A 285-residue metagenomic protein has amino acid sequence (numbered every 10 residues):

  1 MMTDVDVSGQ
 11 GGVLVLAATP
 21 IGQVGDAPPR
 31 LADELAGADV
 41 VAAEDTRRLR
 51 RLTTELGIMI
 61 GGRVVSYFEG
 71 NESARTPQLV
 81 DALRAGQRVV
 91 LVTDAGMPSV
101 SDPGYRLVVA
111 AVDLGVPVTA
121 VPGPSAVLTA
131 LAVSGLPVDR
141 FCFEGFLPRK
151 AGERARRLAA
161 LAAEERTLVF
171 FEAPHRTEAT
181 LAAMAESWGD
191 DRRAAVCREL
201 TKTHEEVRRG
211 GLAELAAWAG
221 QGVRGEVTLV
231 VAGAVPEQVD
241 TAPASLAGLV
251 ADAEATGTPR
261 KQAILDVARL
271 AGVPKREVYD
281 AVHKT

Functional and structural regions predicted by a protein language model:
M1-E69: Glycine-rich, flexible N-terminal cofactor/catalytic loop recognition
M2-G11, Q87-R88, T167, P174-T285: A contiguous loop/helix-start segment that scaffolds small-molecule binding in enzyme catalytic cores
L35-V41, G115-T119, T167-L168: Short active-site oxyanion
A43, A120-G123, F170, V196: General beta-strand structural signal in soluble alpha/beta enzymes
V65-A74, L147-K150: Conserved helicase motor
L91: Acidic/polar, glycine-anchored loop/turn motif associated with catalytic or activation segments that engage anionic
S99-L114, L181-A185: Short Gly/Thr/Asp-enriched flexible loops that form oxyanion-binding sites at enzyme active sites
Y105-E164: Class I SAM-dependent methyltransferase SAM-binding "motif I" and its flanking Rossmann-like core
